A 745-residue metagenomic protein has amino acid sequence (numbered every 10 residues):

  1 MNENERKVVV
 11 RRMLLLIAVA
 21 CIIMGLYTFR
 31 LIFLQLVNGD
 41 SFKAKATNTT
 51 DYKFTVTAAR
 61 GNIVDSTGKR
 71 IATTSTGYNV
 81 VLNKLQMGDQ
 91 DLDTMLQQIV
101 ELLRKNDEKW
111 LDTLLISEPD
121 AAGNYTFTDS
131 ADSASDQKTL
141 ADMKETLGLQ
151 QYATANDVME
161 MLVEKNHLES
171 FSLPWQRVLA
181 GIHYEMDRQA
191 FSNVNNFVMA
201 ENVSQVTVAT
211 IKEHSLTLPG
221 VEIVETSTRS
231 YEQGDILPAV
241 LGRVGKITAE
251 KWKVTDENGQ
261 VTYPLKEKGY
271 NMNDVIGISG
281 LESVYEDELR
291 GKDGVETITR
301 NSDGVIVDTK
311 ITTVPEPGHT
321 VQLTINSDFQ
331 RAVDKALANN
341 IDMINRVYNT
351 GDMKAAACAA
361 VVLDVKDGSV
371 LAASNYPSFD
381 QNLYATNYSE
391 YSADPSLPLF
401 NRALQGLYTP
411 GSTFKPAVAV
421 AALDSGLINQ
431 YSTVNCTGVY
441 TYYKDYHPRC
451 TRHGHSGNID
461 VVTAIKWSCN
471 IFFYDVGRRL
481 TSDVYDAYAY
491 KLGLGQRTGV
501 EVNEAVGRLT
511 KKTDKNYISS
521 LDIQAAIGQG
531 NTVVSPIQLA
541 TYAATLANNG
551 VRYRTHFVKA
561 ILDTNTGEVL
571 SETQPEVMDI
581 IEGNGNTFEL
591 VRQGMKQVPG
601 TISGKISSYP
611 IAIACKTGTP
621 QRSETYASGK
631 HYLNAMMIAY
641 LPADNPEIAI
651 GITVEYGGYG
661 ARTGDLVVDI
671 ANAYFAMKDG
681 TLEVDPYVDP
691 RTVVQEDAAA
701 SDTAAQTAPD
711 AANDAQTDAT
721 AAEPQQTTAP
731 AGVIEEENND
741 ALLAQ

Functional and structural regions predicted by a protein language model:
M1-V314, T350-A359, A699-D702, D710 (+3 more regions): Membrane-proximal periplasmic segments of bacterial cell-envelope enzymes, especially penicillin-binding proteins
A72, Y78, T299-E316, I325 (+10 more regions): Beta-lactam-recognizing serine transpeptidase/beta-lactamase-like catalytic domain environment
Q90-Q97, E101, Q205, A209 (+20 more regions): Solvent-exposed, polar/charged alpha-helical surfaces in well-ordered, non-transmembrane soluble domains, broadly
E286, R290-D293, N301-G304, D334-D342 (+2 more regions): Amphipathic, well-packed alpha-helical segments that form the structural scaffold of globular domains
A336-Y348, G426, P599: Structural motif corresponding to the C-terminal cap of alpha-helices
V654-G657: Ligand-site clamp/hinge motif
E683-A700: Short, highly charged C-terminal tails/helix-capping segments
